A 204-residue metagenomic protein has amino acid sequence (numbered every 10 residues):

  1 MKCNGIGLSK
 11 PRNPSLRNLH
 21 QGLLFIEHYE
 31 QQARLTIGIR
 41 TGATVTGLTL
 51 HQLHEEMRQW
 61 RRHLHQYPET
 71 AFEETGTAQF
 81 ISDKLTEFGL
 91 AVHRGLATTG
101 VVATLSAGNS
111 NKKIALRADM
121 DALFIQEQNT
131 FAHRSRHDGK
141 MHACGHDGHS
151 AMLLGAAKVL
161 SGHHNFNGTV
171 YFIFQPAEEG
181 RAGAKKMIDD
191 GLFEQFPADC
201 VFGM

Functional and structural regions predicted by a protein language model:
N13, N18-H20, H28: Intrinsic-disorder-associated, low-complexity terminal segments enriched in Asp/Asn/His/Tyr and depleted of Lys/Arg
A33-T36, T41-T44: Ala/Thr-enriched low-complexity intrinsically disordered regions
G42-H142, A151-L154, K158-F166: Acidic/His- and Gly-rich active-site-bordering loop/insert found across diverse amide/peptide-bond hydrolases
C144-H146: Membrane-interface loop-to-helix entry segments
G148-M204: Acidic/histidine-rich catalytic neighborhood of metal-dependent amide-processing enzymes
